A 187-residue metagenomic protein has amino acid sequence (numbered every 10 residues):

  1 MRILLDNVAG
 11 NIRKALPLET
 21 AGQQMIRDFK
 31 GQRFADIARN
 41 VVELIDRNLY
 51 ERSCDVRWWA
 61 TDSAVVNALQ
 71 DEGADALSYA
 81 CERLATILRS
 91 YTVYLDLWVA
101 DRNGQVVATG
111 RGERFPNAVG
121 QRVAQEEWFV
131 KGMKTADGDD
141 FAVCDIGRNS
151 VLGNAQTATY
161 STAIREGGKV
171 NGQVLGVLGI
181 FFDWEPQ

Functional and structural regions predicted by a protein language model:
M1-D71, R89, V93, T157: Juxtamembrane extracytoplasmic/periplasmic/luminal helical "stalk" adjacent to the first N-terminal
K30-R33, N48, A76, G120 (+2 more regions): Extracytoplasmic/periplasmic, Sec-exported soluble proteins
V41, A80-L84: Amphipathic alpha-helical coiled-coil segments that mediate homodimerization and allosteric signal transmission
V41-E43, L69-A74, F115-V119, V177: Second-shell loop/turn segments in exported
Q70-C81, W184: Conserved, well-structured beta-alpha core segment at the onset of a catalytic domain
L88-D96, A100-Q187: Extracytoplasmic/periplasmic ligand-binding sensor regions of membrane-associated signaling proteins
